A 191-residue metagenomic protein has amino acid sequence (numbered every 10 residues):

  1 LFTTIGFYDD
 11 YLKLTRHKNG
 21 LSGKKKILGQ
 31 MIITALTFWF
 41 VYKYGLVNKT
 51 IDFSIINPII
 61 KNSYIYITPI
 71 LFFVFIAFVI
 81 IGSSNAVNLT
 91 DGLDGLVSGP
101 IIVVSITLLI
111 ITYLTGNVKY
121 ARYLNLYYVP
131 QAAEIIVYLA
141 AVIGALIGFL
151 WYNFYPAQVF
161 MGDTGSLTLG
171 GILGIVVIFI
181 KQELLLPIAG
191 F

Functional and structural regions predicted by a protein language model:
L1-T4, T37, K43-Y44, K49-I56 (+3 more regions): Alpha-helical transmembrane segments
T4-L12, R16: Alpha-helical transmembrane segments within multi-pass membrane transporters and channels
T15-G29: Membrane-interfacial loop-to-helix junctions in multi-pass inner-membrane proteins
G20-K24, N62-T68, N125-I135: Interfacial loop-to-helix junctions that mark the boundaries of transmembrane helices in multi-pass membrane
L28-W39: Carboxylate/His-rich catalytic cores and anion/metal-binding grooves
T50-T68: Interfacial loop/helix-cap signal at membrane boundaries in integral membrane proteins
S63-I81: Glycine-rich adenosyl-nucleotide cofactor-binding module
